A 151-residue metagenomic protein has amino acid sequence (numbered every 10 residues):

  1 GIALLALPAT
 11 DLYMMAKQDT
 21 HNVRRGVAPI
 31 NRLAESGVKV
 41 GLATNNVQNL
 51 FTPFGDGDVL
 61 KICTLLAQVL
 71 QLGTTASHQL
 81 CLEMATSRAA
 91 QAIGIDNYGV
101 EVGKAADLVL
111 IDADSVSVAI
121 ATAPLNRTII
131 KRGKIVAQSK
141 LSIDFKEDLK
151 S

Functional and structural regions predicted by a protein language model:
G1: Acidic, glycine-rich loop-and-beta core segments that form the ion-binding/anion-interacting portion of active sites
A6-A16, R24-A113: His/Asp/Glu-enriched, well-ordered alpha-helical/loop segment that forms or immediately abuts the divalent-metal
Q91, K104-S151: C-terminal cap of metal-dependent C-N hydrolases
